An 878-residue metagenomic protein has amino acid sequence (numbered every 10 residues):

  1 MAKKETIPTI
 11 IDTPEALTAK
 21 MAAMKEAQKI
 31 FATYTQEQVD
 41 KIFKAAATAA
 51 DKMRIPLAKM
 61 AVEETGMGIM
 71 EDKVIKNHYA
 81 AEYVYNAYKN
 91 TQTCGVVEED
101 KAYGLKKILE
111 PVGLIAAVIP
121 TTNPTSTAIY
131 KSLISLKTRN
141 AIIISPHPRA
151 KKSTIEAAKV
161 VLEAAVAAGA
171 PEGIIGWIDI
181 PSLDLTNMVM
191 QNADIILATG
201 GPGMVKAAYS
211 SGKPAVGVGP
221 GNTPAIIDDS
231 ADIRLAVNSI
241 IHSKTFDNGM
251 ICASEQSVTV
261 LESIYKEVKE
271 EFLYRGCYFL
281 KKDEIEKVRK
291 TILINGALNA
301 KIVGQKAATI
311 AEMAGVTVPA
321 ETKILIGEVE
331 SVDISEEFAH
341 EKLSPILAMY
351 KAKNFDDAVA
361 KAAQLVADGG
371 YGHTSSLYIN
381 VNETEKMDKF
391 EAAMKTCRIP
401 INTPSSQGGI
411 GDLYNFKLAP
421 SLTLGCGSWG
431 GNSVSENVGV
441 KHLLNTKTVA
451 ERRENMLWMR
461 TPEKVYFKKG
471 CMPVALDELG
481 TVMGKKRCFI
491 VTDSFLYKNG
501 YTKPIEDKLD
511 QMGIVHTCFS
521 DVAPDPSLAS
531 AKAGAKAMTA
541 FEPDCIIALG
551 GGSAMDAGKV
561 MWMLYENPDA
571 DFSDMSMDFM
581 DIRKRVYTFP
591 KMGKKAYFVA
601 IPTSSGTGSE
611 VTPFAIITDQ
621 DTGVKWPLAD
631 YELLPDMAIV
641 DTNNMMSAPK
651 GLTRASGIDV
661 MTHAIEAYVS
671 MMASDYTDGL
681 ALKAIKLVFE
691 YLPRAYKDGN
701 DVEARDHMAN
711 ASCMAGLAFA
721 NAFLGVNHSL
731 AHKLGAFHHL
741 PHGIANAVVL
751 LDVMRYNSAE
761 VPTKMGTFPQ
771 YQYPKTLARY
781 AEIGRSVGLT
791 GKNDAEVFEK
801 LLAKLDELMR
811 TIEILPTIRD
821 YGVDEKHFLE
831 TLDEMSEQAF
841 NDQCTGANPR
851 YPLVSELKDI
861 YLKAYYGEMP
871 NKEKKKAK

Functional and structural regions predicted by a protein language model:
A2-K106, Y274: N-terminal Rossmann-like NAD(P)+-binding subdomain of aldehyde/semialdehyde dehydrogenases
K3, A32, V316-N455: Conserved C-terminal structural/oligomerization subdomain of aldehyde/semialdehyde dehydrogenase
K4, I11-T13, I129, V205-D333 (+1 more regions): ALDH superfamily catalytic-core signature
Q92, A157, A529-N643: Glycine/threonine-rich beta-strand-loop-alpha-helix active-site module that forms ligand/phosphate-binding
V96-L235: Rossmann-like NAD(P) dinucleotide-binding subdomain of oxidoreductase/dehydrogenase enzymes
K266, V611-A722: Carboxylate- and glycine-rich phosphate/diphosphate-binding segment that chelates Mg2+/Mn2+
L457-C545, I818-R819: ATP/NTP phosphate-donor binding region
F737-L740, I744-E830, P870-N871, K878: Gly/Pro-rich interdomain helix-loop hinge
